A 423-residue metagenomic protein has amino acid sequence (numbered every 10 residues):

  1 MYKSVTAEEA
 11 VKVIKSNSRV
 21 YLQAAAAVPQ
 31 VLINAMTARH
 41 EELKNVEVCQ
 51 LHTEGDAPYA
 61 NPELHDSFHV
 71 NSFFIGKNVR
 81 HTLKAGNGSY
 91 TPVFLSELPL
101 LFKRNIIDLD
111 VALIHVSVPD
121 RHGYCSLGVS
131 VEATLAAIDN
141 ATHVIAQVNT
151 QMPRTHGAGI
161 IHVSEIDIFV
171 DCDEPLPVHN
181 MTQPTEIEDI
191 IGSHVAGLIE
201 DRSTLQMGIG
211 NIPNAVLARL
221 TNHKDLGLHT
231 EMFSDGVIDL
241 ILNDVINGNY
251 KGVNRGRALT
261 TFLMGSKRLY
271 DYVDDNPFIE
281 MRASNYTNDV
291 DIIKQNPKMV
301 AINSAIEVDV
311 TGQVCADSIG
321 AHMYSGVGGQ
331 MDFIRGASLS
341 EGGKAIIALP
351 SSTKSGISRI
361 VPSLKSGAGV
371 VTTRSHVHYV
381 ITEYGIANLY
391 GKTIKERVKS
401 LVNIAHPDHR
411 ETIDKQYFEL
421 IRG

Functional and structural regions predicted by a protein language model:
M1-G423: Conserved alpha/beta enzyme-core scaffold
